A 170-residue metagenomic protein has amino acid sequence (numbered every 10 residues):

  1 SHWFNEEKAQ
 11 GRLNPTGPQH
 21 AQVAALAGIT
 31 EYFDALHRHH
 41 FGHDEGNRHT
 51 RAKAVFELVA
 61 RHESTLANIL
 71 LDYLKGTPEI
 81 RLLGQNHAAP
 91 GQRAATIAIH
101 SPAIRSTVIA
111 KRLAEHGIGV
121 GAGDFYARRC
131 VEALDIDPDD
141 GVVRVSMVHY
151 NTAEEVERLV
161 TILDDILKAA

Functional and structural regions predicted by a protein language model:
S1-A170: Pyridoxal 5′-phosphate
